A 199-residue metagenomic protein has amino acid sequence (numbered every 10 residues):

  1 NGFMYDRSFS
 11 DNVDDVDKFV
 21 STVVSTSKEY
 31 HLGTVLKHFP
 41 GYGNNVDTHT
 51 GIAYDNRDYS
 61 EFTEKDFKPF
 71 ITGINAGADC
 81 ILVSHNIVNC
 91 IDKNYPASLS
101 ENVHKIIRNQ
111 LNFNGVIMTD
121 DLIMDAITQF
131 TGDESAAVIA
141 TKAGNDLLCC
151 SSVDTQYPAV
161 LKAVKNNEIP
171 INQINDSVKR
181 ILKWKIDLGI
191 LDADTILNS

Functional and structural regions predicted by a protein language model:
N1-F3: Short, conserved phosphate-binding/catalytic loop or strand-edge motifs used in phosphoryl-/nucleotidyl-transfer
D6-S10: A charged helix-plus-loop insertion that forms the helical arch/lid used to bind and gate nucleic-acid substrates
D11-K162, P170-Q173, R180: Second-shell residues forming the walls of enzyme active-site clefts
E168-A193: Mid-to-C-terminal alpha-helical segments outside catalytic/metal-binding sites
I196-S199: Cofactor-pocket helix-loop regions in the catalytic cores of large enzyme subunits
